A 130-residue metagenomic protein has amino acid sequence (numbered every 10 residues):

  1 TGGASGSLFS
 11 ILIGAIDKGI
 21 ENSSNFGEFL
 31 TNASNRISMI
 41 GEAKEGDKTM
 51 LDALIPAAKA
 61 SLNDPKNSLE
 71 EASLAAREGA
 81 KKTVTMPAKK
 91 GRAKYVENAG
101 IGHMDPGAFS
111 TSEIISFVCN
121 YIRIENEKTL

Functional and structural regions predicted by a protein language model:
T1-L130: N-terminal loops that bind phosphate or other acidic moieties and the adjacent beta-alpha structural core
